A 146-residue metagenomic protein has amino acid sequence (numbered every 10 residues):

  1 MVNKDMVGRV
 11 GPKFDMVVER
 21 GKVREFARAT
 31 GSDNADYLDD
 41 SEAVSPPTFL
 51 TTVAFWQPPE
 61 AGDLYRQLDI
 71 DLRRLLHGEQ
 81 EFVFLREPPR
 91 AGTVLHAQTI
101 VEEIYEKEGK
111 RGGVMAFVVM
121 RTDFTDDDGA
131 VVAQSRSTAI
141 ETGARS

Functional and structural regions predicted by a protein language model:
M1-E79: Hot-dog-fold acyl-thioester-processing enzymes
M1-V2, F84-S146: HotDog/MaoC-like acyl-thioester-processing domains
